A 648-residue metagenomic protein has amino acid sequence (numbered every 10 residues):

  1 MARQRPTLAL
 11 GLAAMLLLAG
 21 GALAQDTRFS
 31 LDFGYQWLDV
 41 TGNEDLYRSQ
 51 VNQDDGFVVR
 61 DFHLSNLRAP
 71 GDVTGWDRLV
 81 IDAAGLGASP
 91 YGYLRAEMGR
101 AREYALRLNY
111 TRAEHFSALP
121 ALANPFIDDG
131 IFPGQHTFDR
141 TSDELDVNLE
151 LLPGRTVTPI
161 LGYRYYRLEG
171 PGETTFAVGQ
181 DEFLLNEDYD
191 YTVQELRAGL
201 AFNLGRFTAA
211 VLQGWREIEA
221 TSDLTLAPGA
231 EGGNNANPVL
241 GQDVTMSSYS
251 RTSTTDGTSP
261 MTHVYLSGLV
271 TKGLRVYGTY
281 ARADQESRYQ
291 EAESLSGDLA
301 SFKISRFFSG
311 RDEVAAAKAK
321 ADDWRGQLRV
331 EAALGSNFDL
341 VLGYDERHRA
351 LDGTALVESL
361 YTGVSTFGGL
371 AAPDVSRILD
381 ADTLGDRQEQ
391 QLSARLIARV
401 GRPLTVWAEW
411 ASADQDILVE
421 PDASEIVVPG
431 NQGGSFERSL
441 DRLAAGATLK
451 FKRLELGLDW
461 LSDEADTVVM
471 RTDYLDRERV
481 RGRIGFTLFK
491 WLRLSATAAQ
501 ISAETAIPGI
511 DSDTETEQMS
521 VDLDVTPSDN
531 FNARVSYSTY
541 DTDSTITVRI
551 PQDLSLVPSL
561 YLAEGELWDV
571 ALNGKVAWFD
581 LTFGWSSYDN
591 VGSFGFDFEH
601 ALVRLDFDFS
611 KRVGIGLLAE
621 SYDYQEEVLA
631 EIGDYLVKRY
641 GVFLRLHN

Functional and structural regions predicted by a protein language model:
M1-L10: Bacterial N-terminal signal peptides that target proteins for export
A9-A19: Bacterial N-terminal signal peptides
G20-A24: Sec/Tat signal peptide C-region and signal peptidase I cleavage site
D26-F29, Y35-N648: Gram-negative and organellar
